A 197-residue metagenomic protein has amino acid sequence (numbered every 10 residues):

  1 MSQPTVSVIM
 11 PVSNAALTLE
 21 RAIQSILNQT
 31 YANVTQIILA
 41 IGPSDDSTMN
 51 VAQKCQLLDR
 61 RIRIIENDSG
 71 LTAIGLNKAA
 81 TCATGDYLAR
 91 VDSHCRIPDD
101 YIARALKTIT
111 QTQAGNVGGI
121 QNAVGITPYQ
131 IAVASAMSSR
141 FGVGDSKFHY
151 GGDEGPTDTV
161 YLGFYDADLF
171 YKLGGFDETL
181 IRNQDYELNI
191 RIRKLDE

Functional and structural regions predicted by a protein language model:
M1-N28: N-proximal low-complexity "stem/linker" segments adjacent to membrane-targeting elements
P4-S7, Q36, E187: Cell-envelope/extracellular polymer assembly enzymes that use nucleotide-activated donors
S25, I41-N50, S69, D92-P98: A conserved acidic beta->alpha catalytic loop
S47, C95-T108, I190: Acidic donor-binding/catalytic loop of UDP-sugar-dependent glycosyltransferases, especially processive GT2
E66-A83, R104, D153-Y161: Glycine-rich, basic loop-to-helix element that forms the pyrophosphate-binding segment of sugar-nucleotide handling
L88: Short aromatic/hydrophobic "clamp" motif used to bind/position activated sugar donors
D100-I131, S135, L195: Conserved donor NDP-sugar-binding/catalytic core segment of glycosyltransferases
V124, D145-D168, L180-N183, E187 (+1 more regions): A recurrent flexible, glycine/aromatic-enriched loop bordering the glycosyltransferase active site that acts as
